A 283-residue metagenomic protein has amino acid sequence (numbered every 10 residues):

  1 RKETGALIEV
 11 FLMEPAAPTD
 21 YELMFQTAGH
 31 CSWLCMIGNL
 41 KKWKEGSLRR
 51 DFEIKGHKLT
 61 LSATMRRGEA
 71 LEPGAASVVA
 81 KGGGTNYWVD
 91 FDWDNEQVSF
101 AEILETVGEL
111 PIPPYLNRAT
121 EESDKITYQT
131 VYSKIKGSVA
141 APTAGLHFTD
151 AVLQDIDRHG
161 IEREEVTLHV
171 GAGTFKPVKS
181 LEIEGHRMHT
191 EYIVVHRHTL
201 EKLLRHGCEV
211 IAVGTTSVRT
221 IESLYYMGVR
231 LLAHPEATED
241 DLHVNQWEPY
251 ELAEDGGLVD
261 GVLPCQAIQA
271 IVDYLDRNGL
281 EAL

Functional and structural regions predicted by a protein language model:
K2-L283: Surface-exposed, charge/polar-rich loops and edge strands
